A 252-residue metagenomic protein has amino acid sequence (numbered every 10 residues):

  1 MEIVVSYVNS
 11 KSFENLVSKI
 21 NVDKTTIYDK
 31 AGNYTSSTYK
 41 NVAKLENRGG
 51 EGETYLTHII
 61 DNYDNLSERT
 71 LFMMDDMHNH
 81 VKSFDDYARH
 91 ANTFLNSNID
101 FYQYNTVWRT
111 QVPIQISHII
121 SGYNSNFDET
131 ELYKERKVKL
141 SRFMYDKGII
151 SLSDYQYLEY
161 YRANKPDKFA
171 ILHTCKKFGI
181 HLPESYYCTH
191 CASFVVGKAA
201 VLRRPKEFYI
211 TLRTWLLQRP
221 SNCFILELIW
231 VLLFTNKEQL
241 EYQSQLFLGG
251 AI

Functional and structural regions predicted by a protein language model:
M1-I252: ER/Golgi luminal nucleotide-sugar-dependent glycosyltransferases, focusing on the catalytic module
